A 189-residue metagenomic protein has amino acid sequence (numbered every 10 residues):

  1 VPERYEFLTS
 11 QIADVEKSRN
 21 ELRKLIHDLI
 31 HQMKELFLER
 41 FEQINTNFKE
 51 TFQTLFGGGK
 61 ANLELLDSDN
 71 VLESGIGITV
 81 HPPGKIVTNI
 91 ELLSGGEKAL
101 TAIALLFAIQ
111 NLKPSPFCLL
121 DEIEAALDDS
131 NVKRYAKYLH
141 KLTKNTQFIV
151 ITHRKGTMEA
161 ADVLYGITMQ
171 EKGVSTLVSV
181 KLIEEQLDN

Functional and structural regions predicted by a protein language model:
V1-N189: Terminal ABC-like ATPase head and other globular end-domains that cap long coiled-coil arms in SMC/Rad50/SbcC-family
